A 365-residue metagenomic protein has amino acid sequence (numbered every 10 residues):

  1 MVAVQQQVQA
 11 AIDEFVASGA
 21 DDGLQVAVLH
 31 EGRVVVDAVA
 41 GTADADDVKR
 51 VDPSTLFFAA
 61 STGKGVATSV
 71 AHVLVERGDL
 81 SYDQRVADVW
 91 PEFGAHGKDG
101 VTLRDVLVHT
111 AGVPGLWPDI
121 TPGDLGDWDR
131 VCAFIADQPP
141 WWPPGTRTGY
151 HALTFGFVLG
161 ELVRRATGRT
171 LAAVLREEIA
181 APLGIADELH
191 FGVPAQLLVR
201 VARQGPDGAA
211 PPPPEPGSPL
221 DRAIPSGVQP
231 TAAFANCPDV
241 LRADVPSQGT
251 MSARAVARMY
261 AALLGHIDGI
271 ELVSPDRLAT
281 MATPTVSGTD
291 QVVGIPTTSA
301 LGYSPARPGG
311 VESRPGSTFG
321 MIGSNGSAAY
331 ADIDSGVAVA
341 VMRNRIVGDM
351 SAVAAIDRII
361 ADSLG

Functional and structural regions predicted by a protein language model:
M1-T42, S54-T55, R147, R164-A172 (+4 more regions): Catalytic loop of the DD-peptidase/beta-lactamase superfamily, centered on the K-T-G motif and neighboring
D13, A111, A136-P140, G160 (+1 more regions): Amphipathic, well-packed alpha-helical segments that form the structural scaffold of globular domains
D13-L29, D46-V106, P143-L153, D244-S247: Short active-site loop at a secondary-structure junction that contains or immediately precedes the catalytic residue(s)
P53, F58-T62, L74-P114, P118 (+4 more regions): Active-site helix/loop module of the DD-peptidase/beta-lactamase fold, centered on the serine-lysine SxxK catalytic
G65-V70, T154-L162, A255-R258: Short amphipathic alpha-helical face segments that pack within enzyme cores and frequently flank/anchor catalytic
V113, G156, I346-V347: Solvent-exposed loop/turn segments at secondary-structure junctions within structured extracellular/periplasmic domains
I120-L125, A133-D137, W141-P143, T148-Y150 (+3 more regions): Recognition helices and adjacent regulatory flanks at domain boundaries
W128-A133, D357: Hydrophobic core segments within long, regular secondary-structure runs in both alpha- and beta-rich folds
